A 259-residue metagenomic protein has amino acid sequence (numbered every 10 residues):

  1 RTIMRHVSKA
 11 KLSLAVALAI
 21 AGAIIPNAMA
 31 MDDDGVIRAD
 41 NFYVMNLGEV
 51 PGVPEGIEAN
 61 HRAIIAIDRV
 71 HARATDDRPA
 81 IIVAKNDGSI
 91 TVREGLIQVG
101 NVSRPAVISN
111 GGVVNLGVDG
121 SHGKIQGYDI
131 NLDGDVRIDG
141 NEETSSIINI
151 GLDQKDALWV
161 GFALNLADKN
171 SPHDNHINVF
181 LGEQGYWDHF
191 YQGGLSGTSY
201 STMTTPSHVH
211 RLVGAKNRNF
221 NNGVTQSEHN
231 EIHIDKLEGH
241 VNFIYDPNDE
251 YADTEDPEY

Functional and structural regions predicted by a protein language model:
I3-A30: Gram-negative bacterial Sec-dependent N-terminal signal peptides
I3-M4, D76, M203, E255: N-terminal compositionally biased, intrinsically disordered segments and leader/signal-like regions
M31, V36, D40-I64, R78-K85 (+6 more regions): Glycine-rich beta-solenoid repeat tracts in large extracellular/virion proteins
T91-V92, V118: Long, low-complexity, Gly/Thr
G111, N115-Y259: Extracellular beta-solenoid/beta-roll
